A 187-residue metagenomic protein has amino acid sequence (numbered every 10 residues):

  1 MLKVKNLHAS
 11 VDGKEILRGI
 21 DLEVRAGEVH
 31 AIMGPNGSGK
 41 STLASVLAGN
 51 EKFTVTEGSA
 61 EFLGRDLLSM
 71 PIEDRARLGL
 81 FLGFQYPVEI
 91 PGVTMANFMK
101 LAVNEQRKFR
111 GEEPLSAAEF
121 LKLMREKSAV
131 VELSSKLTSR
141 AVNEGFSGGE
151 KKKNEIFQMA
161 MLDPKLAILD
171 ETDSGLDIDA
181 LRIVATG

Functional and structural regions predicted by a protein language model:
L2-V4, L17-G19: Conserved structural motif at the start of ABC-family nucleotide-binding domains
H30-I32, A44: Short hydrophobic beta-strand immediately N-terminal to the Walker A/P-loop
M33-S38: The feature captures the beta-strand-to-loop junction immediately N-terminal to the Walker
S59-R75, N143: ABC ATPase NBD Q-loop/coupling interface
L82, Y86, G92-K108, F120-L123: Q-loop/switch helix immediately C-terminal to the Walker
M159-A160: ABC ATPase C-loop
I168-T172, D179: Walker B catalytic motif
